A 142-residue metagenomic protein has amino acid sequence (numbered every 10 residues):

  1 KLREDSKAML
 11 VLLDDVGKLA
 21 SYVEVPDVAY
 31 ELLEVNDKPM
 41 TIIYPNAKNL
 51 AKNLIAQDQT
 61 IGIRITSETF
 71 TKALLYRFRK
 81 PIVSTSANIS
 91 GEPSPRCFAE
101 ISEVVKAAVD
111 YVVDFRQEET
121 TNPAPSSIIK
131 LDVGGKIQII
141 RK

Functional and structural regions predicted by a protein language model:
K1-K142: Active-site-adjacent structural elements in enzyme catalytic cores
